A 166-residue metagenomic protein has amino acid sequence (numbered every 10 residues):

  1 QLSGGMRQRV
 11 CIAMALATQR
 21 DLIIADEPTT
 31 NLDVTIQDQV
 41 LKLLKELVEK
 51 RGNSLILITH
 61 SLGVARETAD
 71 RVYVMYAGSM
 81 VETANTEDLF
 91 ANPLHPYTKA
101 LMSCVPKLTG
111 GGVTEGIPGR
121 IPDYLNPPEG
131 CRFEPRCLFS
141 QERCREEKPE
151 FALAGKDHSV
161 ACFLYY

Functional and structural regions predicted by a protein language model:
Q1-L2, M6: Conserved ABC ATPase signature
R7-Q8, P28, R66, V81 (+2 more regions): Short, flexible micro-motifs
I12, L41-L43, L138: Short amphipathic alpha-helical "recognition" segments used for binding
A17-D21: A short, proline-enriched helix->beta-strand linker immediately N-terminal to the Walker B motif in ABC-type P-loop
I24, P28, L32-G112: P-loop NTP-binding/switch modules centered on Walker-like glycine-rich loops
T83-Y166: Short catalytic/signature loops enriched in Gly
